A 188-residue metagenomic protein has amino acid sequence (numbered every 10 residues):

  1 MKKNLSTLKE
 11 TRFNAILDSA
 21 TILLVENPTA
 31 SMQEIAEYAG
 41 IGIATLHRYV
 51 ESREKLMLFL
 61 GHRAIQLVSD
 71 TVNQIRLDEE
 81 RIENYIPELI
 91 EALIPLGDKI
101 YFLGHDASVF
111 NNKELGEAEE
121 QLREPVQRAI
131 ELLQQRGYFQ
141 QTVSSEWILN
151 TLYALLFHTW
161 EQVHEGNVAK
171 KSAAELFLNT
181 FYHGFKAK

Functional and structural regions predicted by a protein language model:
M1-L23, Q33-E37, K55: Basic, helix-initiating cap at the start of DNA-binding domains
I16-L24, A64, V68, L93: Short hydrophobic clusters on alpha-helical segments that form packing/core surfaces in small helical domains
L23-K55, F59: Helix-turn-helix
F59, D70-G97: Hydrophobic alpha-helical connector segments
Q66, N111-Y138, V143-N150, A154 (+1 more regions): Amphipathic alpha-helical packing segments from all-alpha helical-bundle domains
P87-K113: Amphipathic alpha-helical segments used for helix-helix packing
E124, R128-R136, E165-K188: C-terminal peripheral helix-coil segments that are non-catalytic and often amphipathic
